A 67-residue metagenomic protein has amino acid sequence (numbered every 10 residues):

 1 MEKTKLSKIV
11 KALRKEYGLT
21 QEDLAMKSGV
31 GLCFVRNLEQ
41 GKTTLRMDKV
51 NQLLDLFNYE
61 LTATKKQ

Functional and structural regions predicted by a protein language model:
M1-K5: A detector for short, charged/polar N-terminal pre-domain segments
K8-D23, Q52: Short basic helix-loop element that most often maps to the first helix and adjoining turn of HTH DNA-binding modules
L19-F34: Short alpha-helical DNA-recognition segment
D48-T64: DNA major-groove recognition helix of helix-turn-helix/homeodomain DNA-binding modules
